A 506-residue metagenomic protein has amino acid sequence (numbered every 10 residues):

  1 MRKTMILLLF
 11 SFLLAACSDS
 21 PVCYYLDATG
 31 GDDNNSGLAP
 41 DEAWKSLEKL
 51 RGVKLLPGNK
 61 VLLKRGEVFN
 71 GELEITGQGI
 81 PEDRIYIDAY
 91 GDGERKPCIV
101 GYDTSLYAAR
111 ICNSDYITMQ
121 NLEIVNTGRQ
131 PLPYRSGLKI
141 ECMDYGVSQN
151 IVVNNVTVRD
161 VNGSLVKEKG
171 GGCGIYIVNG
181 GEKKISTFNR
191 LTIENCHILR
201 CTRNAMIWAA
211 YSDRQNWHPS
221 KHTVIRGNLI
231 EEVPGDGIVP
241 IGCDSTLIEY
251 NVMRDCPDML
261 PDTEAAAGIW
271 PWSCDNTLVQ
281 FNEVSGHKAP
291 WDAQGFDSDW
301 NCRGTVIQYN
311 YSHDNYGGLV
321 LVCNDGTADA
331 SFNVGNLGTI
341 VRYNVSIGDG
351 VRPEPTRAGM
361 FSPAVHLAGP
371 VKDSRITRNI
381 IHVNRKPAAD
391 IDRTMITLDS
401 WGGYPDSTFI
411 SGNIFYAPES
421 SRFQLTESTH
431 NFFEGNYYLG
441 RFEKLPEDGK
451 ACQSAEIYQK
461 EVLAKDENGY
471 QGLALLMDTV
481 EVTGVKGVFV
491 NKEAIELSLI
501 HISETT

Functional and structural regions predicted by a protein language model:
R2-L8: Sec-dependent signal peptide recognition, specifically the positively charged N-region followed immediately by
A15-A16: C-terminal motif of bacterial Sec signal peptides marking the signal peptidase cleavage site
L26-K64, V68, E74, S503: Acidic Gly/Asp/Thr-rich repetitive segments characteristic of extracellular carbohydrate-active and adhesion proteins
L62-K64, F69, Q78-P133, R159-E168: Right-handed parallel beta-helix/beta-spiral solenoid domain characteristic of secreted/periplasmic
G71, T76, E82, Y309-Y311 (+2 more regions): Predominantly extracellular beta-rich ligand-binding scaffolds that present long acidic/polar faces for carbohydrate
I75, Y102-R110, P131-D144, V166-F188 (+8 more regions): Extracellular beta-strand/beta-solenoid scaffold signature
R84, D115-N126, V147-N162, I185-R203 (+10 more regions): Right-handed parallel beta-helix
L497-T506: Residue-level detector of conserved catalytic or cofactor/ligand-binding positions in enzyme active sites
